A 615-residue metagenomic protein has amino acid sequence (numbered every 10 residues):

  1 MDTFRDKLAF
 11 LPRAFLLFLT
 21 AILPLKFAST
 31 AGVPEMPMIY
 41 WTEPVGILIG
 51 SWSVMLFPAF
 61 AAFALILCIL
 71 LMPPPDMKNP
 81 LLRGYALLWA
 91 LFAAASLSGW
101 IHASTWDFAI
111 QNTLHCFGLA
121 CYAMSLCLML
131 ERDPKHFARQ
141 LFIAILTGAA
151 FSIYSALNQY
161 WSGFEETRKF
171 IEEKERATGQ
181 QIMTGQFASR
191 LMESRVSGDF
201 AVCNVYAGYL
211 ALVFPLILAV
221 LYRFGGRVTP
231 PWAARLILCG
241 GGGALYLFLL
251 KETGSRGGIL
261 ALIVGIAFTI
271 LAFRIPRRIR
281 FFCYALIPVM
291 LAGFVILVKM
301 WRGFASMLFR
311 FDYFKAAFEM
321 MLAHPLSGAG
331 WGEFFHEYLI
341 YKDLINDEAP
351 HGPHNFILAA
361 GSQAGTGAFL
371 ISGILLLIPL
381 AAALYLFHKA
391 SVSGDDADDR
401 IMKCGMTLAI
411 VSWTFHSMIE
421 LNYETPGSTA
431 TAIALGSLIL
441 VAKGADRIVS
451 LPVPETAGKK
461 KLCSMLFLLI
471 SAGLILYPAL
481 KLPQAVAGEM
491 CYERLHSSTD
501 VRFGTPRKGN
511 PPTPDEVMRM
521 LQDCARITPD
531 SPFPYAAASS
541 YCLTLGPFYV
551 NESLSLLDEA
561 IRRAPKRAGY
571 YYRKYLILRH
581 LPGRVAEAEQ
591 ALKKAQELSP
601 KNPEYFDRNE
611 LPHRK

Functional and structural regions predicted by a protein language model:
M1-L97, W106-F108, C121-R139, I143 (+14 more regions): Transmembrane signal-anchor hairpin modules in multi-pass inner-membrane enzymes, especially those that act on
F4-F27, F57-L71, W89-I101, Q111-L128 (+4 more regions): Alpha-helical transmembrane segments of multi-pass inner-membrane proteins
V33-G50, I182-F200, L308-D312, L339 (+1 more regions): Juxtamembrane membrane-water interface segments that cap and precede transmembrane helices
F164, R168, F311-P350, I357-I371: TM-adjacent membrane-interface loops and short helices in multi-pass inner/ER membrane proteins
E172-M183, L191, R195-D199, G265-I266 (+3 more regions): Flexible juxtamembrane loops connecting transmembrane helices in multi-pass membrane enzymes that build or modify
S306, P350, Y423-S428: Membrane-water interface of transmembrane alpha-helices in multipass transporters/channels
T544, H580-L581: Register position in tetratricopeptide repeats
